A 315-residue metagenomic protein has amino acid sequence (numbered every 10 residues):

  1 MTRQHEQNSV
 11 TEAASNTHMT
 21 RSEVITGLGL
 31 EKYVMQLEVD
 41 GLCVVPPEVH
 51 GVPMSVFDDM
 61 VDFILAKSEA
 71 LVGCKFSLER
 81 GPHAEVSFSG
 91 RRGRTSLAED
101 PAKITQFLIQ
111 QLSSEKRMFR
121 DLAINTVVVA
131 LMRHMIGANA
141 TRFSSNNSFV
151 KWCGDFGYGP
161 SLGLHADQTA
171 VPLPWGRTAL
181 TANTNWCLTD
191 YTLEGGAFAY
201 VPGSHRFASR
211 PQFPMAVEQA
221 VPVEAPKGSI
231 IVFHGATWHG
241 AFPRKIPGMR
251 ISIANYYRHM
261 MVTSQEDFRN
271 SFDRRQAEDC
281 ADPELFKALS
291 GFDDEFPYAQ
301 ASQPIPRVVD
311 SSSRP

Functional and structural regions predicted by a protein language model:
T2-V39, P46-L164, A170: Non-heme Fe(II)-dependent double-stranded beta-helix
R3, F207-W238, F242-P315: Conserved double-stranded beta-helix
G41-C43, G228: Catalytic palm active-site di-aspartate
V44-P46, R142-S145, A199-Y200, V232-F233: A structural signal for short, well-ordered beta-strand segments and their strand-loop junctions that often border
P53, R117-I124, R177, V217 (+1 more regions): Aromatic-acidic/polar surface patches that form glycan- and anion
T126-A130, A182, P226: A structural signal for well-ordered alpha-helical segments within the folded catalytic domains of diverse enzymes
S145-S148, T184-W186, I253-Y257: A structural signal for short, well-ordered beta-strand segments
C153-E224, V262-F272: Catalytic core of non-heme Fe(II) oxygenases with the double-stranded beta-helix
